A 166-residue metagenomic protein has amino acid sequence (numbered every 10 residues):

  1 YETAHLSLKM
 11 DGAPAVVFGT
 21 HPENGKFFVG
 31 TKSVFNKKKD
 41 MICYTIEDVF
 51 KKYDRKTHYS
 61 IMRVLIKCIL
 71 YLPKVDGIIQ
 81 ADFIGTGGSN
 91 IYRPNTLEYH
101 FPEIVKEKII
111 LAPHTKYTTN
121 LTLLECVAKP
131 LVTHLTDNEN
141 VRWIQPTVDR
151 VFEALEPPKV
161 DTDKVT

Functional and structural regions predicted by a protein language model:
Y1-A4, K9-P14, F18-T166: Core nucleotide-handling region used for phosphoryl-transfer chemistry
